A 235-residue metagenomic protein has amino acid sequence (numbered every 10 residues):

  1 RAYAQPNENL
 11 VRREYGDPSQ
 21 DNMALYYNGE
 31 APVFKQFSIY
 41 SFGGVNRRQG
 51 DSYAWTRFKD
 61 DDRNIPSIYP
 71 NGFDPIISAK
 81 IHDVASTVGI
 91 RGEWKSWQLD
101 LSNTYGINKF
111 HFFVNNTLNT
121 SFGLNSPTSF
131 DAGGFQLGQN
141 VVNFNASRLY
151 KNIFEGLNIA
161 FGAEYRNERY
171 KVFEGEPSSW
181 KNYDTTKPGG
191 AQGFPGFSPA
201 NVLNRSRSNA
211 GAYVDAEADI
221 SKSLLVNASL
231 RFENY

Functional and structural regions predicted by a protein language model:
R1, S41-G43, L101-N103, I159-A163 (+1 more regions): Membrane-embedded beta-strand positions of outer-membrane beta-barrel proteins
R1-A54, P66-N71, P75-W94: Transmembrane beta-barrel wall of Gram-negative outer-membrane proteins
A2-A4, S52-D60, F112-N119, V172-S178: Outer-membrane beta-barrel translocator domains and adjoining extracellular loop/strand segments of Gram-negative
M23, V45-D51, W94-S96, Y105-K109 (+3 more regions): Transmembrane beta-strands of outer-membrane beta-barrel pores
N28-G29, D215-E217, V226-Y235: Conserved catalytic-core segments centered on acid/base and nucleophilic motifs
Q36-I39, S96-L99, F154-L157, S223-V226: Repeated loop/turn-to-beta-strand initiation elements of outer-membrane beta-barrel proteins
F73-T87, Y105, T117-L224: Outer-membrane beta-barrel transmembrane domain signature of Gram-negative proteins, especially the mid-to-C-terminal
